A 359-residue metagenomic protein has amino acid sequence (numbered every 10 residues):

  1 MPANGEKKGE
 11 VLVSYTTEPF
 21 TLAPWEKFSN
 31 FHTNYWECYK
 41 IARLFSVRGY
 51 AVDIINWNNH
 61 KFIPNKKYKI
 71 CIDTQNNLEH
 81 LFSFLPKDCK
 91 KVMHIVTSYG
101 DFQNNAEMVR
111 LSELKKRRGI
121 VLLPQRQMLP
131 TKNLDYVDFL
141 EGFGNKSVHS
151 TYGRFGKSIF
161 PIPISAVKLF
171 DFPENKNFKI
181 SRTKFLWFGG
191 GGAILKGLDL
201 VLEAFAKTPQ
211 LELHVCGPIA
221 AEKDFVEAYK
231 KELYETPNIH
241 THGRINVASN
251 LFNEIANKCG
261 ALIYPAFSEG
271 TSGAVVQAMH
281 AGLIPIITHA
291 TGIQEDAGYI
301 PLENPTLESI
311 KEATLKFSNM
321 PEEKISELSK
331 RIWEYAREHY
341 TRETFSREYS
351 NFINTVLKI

Functional and structural regions predicted by a protein language model:
T33-W36, E322-N354, K358: A charged, aromatic-enriched C-terminal amphipathic alpha-helix characteristic of glycosyltransferases across folds
K115-L140: Membrane-proximal helix-turn-helix segments that form the acceptor-binding/catalytic region of lipid-linked
F170-K196, L200-T208, H214: Conserved donor-binding/catalytic core segment of Leloir-type glycosyltransferases
G217, V226-V247: Nucleotide-activated donor-binding/catalytic signature segment of Leloir-type glycosyltransferases, i.e., the conserved
N253, S272-H280, T291-Q294: Short alpha-helical segment that forms part of, or immediately flanks, the ligand-binding pocket in carbohydrate-active
F267: Aromatic "clamp/platform" in nucleotide-sugar-dependent glycosyltransferases that forms part of the donor/acceptor
L283-I287: Short hydrophobic beta-strand element within catalytic cores of glycosyltransferases and related nucleotide-activated
Q294-K316: Change "using UDP/GDP/dTDP sugars" to "using nucleotide sugars
